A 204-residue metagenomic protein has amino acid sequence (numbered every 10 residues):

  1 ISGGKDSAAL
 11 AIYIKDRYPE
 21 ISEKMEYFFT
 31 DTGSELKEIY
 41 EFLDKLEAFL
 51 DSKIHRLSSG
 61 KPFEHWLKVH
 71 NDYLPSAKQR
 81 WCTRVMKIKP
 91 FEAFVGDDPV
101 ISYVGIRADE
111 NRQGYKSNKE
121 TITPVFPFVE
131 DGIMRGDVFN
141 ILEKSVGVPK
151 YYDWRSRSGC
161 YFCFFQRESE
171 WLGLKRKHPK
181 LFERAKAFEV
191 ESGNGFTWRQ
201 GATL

Functional and structural regions predicted by a protein language model:
I1-L204: Nucleotide-activated chemistry modules centered on ATP-dependent adenylation/adenylyltransferase
